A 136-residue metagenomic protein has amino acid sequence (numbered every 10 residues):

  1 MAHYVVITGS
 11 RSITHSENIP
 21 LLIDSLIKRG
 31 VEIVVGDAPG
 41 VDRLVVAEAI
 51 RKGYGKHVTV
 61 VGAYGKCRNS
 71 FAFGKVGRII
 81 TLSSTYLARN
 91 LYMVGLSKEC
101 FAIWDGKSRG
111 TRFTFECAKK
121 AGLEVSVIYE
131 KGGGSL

Functional and structural regions predicted by a protein language model:
A2-H3, R11-L136: Acidic/glycine-enriched connector segments
